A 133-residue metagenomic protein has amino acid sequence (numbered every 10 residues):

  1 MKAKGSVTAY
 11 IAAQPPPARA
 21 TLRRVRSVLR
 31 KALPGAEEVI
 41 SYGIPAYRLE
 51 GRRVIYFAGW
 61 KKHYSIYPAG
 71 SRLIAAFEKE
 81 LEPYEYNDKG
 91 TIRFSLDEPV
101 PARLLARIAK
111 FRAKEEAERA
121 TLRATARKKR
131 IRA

Functional and structural regions predicted by a protein language model:
M1-A133: Charge-dense, helix-prone N-terminal extensions
